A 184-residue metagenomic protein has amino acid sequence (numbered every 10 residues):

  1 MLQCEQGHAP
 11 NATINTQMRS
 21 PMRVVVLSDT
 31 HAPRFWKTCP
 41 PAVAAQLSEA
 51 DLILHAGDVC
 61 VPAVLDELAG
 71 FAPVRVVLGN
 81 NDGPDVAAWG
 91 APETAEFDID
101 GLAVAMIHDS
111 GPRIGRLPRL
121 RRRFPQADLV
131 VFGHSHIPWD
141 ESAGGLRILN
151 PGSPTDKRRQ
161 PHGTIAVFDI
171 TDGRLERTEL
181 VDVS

Functional and structural regions predicted by a protein language model:
L2-H8, A12-V74, D82-E93, G101 (+1 more regions): N-terminal active-site segment of His-dependent metallophosphoesterases
P21, L27, I99-D100, R122-Q126 (+1 more regions): Binuclear metal-dependent phosphoesterase catalytic core
V26-S28, L52-D58, R75-N80, M106-H108 (+2 more regions): Active-site neighborhood of phospho(di)ester-bond hydrolases with catalytic His/Asp-centered motifs
H31-R34, D82-Q126, S153-Q160: Active-site-proximal segments of metal-dependent phosphoesterases and phosphodiesterases across multiple
P62, I114, W139: Short glycine-rich, flexible loops that bind phosphorylated cofactors or substrates
L68-F71, R121-P125, A143: Short, conserved loop/helix-junction motifs that constitute active-site signature segments in enzyme catalytic cores
T94-A95, P138, A166: Residue-level detector of beta-strand structural context in well-folded domains
H136-I148: A short, charged
